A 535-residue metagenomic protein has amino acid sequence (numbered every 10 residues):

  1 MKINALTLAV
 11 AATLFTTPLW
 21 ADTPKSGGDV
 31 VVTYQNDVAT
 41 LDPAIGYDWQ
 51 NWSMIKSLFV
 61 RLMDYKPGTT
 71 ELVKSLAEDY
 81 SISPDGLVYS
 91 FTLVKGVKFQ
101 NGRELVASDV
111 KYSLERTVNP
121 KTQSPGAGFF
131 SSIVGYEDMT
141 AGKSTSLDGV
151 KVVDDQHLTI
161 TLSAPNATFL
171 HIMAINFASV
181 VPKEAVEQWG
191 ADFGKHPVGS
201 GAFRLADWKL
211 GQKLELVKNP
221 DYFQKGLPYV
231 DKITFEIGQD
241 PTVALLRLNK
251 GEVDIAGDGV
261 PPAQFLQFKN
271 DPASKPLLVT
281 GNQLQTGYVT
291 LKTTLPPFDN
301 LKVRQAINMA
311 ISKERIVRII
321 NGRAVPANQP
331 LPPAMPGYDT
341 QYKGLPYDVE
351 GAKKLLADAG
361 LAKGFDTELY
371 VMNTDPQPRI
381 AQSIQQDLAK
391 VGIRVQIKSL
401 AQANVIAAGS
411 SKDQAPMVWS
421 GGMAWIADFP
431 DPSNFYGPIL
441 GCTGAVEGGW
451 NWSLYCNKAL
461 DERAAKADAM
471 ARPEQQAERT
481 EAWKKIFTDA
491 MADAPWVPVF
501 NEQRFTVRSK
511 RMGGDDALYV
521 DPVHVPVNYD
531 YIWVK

Functional and structural regions predicted by a protein language model:
T33-P84, E115, H196-G199: N-terminal lobe/hinge region of extracytoplasmic solute-binding protein
Q35, Q123, A127, K225-L227 (+5 more regions): Local pocket/hinge segments that shape ligand/substrate recognition
N36-S53, L76-A77, R103, P125-G126 (+3 more regions): A structural "hinge/loop" feature
P67, A141-K151, D155-Q156, L162-P228 (+3 more regions): Gly/Pro-rich hinge or "lid" segments in bacterial periplasmic/extracellular proteins
E78-F129, T159, R247, P297: Aromatic- and charge-enriched surface segment that lines or borders ligand/interaction sites
V106-E115, D155-T161, G201-A202, Y229-K232 (+6 more regions): Alpha-helical secondary-structure segments
A167, K209, A310-T340, D375-Q385 (+1 more regions): Detector for C-terminal structural segments
G194, P220-Q267, R394: Ligand-site clamp/hinge motif
